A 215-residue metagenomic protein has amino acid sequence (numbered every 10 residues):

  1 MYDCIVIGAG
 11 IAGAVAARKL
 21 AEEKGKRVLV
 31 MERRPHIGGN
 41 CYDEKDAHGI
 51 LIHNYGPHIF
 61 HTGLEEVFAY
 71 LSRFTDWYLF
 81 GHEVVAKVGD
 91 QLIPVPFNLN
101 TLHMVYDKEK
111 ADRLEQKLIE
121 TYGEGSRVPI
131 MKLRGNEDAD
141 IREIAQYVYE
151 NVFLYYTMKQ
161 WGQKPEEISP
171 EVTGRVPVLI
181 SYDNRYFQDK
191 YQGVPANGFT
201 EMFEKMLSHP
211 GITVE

Functional and structural regions predicted by a protein language model:
Y2-V30: N-terminal Rossmann-like FAD-binding beta1-loop-alpha1 element of flavoenzymes
I11-A12, P35-I37, N100, M158: Short, solvent-exposed loop/turn segments at secondary-structure junctions
A21-K45: Glycine-rich FAD pyrophosphate-binding loop
R27, L51, D76, G211-T213: Conserved beta-strand segments of alpha/beta enzyme cores
L29-E32, L79-F80, V85-K87, V214-E215: A structural signal for short, well-ordered beta-strand segments and their strand-loop junctions that often border
H48-E124: Dinucleotide-binding Rossmann-like beta1-alpha1 core, especially the glycine-rich loop that anchors the ADP
Q91-I93, L99-E215: Active-site/ligand-binding neighborhood in enzyme catalytic cores
